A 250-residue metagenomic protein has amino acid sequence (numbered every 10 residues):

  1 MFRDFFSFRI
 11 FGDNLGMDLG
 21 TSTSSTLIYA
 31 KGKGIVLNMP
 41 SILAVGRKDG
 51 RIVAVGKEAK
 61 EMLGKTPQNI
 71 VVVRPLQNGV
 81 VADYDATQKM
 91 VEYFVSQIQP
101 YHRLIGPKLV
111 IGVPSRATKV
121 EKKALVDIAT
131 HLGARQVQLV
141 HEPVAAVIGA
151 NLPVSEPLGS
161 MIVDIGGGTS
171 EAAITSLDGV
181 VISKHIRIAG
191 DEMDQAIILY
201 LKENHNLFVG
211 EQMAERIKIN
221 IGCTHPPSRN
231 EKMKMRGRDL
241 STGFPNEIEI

Functional and structural regions predicted by a protein language model:
M1-I165, A173-I250: Nucleotide/phosphate-binding catalytic cleft detector across ATP-hydrolyzing and phosphate-transferring enzymes
